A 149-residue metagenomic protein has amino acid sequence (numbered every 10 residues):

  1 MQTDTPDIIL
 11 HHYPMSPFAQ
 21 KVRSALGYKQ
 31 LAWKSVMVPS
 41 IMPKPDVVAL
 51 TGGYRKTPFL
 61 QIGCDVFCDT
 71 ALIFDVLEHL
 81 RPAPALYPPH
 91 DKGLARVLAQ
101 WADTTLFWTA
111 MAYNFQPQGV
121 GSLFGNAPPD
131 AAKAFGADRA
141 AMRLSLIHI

Functional and structural regions predicted by a protein language model:
M1-A134, A141, S145: GST-like domain detector, emphasizing the conserved glutathione-binding G-site in the N-terminal thioredoxin-like
I147-I149: Conserved small/polar residues in nucleotide/adenosyl-binding loops
